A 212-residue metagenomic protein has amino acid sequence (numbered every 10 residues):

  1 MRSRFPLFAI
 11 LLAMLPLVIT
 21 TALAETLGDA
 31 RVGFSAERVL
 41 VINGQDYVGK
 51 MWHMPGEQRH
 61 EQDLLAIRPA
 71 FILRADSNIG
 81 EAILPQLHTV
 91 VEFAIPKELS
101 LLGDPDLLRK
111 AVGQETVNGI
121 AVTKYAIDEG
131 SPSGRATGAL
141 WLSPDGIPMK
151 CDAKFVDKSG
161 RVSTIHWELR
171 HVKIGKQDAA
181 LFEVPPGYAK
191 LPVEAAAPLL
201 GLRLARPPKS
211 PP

Functional and structural regions predicted by a protein language model:
R2, A13-E57, A180, V184-P212: N-terminal leader/targeting segments and the immediate start of mature chains
S3, P16, S35, S77 (+6 more regions): Generic serine detector
F5-F8: Aromatic (phenylalanine/tyrosine) cluster motif
M14, T26-G28, V41, K50 (+6 more regions): Generic marker of residues within folded, mature protein domains
L23-S35, L40-V41, Q45, R74-R135 (+2 more regions): Flexible, processing/modification-adjacent segments and terminal tails in exported/periplasmic/extracellular proteins
D46-G103, P148, V156-D157, V162-H171: An acidic-aromatic
G49, H53, L108-E115, R135-P144 (+1 more regions): Amphipathic repeat-derived elements
E61-L65, P69-F71, A121-Y188: Gly/Pro-enriched, hydrophobic low-complexity segments that function as extracytoplasmic propeptides/linkers
